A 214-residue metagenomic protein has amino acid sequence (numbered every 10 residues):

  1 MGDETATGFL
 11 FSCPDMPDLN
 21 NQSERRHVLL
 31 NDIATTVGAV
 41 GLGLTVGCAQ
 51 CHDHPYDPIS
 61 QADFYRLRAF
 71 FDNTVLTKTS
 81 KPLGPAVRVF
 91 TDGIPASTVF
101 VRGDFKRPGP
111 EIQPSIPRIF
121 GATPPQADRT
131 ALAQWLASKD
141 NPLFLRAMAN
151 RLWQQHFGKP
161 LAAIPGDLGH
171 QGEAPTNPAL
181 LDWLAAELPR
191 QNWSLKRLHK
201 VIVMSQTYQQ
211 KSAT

Functional and structural regions predicted by a protein language model:
M1, H27-L30, D57-Q61, S80-T214: Primarily short, surface-exposed interaction patches in extracytoplasmic proteins
G2-K81: Sequence context surrounding c-type heme c attachment/ligation sites in exported
